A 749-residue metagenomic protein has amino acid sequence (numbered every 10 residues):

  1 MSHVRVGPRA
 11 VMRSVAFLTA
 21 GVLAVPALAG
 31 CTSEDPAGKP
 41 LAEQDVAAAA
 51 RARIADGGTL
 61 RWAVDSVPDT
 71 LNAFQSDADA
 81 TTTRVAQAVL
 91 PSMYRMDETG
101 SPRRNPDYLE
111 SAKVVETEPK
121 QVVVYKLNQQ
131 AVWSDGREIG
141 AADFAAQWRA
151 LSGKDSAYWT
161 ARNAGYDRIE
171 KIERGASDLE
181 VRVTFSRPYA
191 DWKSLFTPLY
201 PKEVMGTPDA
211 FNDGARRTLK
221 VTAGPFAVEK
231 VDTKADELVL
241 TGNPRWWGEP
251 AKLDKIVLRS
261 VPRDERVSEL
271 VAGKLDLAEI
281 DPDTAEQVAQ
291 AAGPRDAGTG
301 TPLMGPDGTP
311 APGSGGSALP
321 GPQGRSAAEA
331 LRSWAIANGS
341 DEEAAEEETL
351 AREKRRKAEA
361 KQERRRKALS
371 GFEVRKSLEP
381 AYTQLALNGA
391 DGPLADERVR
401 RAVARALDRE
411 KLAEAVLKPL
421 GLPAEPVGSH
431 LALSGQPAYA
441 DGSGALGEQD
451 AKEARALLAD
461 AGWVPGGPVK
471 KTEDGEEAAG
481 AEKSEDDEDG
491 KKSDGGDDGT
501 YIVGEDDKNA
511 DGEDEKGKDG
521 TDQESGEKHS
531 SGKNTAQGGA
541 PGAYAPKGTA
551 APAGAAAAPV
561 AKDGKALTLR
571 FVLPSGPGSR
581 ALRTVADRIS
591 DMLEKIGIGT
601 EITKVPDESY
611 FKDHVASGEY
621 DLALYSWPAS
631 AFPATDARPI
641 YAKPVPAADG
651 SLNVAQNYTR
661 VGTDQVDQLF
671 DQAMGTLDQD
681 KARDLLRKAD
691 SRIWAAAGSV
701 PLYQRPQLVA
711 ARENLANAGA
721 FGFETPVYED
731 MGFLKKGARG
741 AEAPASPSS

Functional and structural regions predicted by a protein language model:
S2, A16, V22-L23, E43-D45 (+7 more regions): Detector for C-terminal structural segments
T32-D35: Bacterial signal peptide processing site
A55, A161-G206, R405: Surface-exposed binding/hinge segments that line and control ligand-binding clefts or catalytic entry sites
G57-S66, E110, Q121-Y125, Q147 (+8 more regions): Short, well-ordered beta-strand elements
G58-T117, R149, V221: N-terminal lobe/hinge region of extracytoplasmic solute-binding protein
S111-A157, E269-A272, P393, R400: Aromatic- and charge-enriched surface segment that lines or borders ligand/interaction sites
F196-A251, K255, D264-E265, A451-K452 (+2 more regions): Gly/Pro-rich hinge or "lid" segments in bacterial periplasmic/extracellular proteins
P282-G539, N657-G662, A696-E713: Local pocket/hinge segments that shape ligand/substrate recognition
